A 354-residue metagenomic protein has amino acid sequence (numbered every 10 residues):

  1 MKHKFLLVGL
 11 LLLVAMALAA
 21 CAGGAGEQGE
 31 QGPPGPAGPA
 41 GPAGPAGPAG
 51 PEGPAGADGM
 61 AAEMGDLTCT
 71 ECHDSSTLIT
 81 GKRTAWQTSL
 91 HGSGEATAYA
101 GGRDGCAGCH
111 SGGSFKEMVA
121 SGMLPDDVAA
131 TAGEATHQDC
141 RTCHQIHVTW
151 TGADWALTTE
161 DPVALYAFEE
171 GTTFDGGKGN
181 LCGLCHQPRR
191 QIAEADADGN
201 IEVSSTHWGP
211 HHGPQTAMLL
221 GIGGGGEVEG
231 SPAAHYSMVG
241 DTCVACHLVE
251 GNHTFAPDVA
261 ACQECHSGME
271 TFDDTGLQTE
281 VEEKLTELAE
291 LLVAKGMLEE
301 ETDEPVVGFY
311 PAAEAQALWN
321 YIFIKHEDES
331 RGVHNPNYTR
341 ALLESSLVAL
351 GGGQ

Functional and structural regions predicted by a protein language model:
M1-G9: Bacterial N-terminal signal peptides that target proteins for export
L18-A20: C-terminal motif of bacterial Sec signal peptides marking the signal peptidase cleavage site
G23-G65, E270: Collagen/collagen-like triple-helix recognition
G59-A62, S75-A100, A107-E283, E329-V333: Inter-heme linker and motif-flanking segments adjacent to c-type heme-binding CXXCH motifs in c-type cytochromes
M64-C72: Short, contiguous pre-domain boundary segments
T70, C182-G183, L347: Non-transmembrane alpha-helical segments in soluble domains of secreted/periplasmic/extracellular proteins
D273-Q354: Mature extracytoplasmic or organellar-lumen-exposed domains after removal of signal/transit peptides
